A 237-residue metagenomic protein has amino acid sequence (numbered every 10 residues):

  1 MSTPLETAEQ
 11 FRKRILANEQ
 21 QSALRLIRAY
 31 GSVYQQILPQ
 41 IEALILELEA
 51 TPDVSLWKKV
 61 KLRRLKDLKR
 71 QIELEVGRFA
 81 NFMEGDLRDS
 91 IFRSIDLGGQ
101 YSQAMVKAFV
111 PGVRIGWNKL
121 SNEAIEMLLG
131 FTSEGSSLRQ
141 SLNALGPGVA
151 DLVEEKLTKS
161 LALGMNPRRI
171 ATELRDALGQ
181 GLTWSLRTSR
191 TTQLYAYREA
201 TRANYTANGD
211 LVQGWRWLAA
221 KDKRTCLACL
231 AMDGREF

Functional and structural regions predicted by a protein language model:
M1-Q180: N-terminal leader/targeting and assembly helices and adjacent pre-domain segments
G179-F237: Acidic, glycine-rich two-metal-ion catalytic cores of nucleic acid-processing enzymes
